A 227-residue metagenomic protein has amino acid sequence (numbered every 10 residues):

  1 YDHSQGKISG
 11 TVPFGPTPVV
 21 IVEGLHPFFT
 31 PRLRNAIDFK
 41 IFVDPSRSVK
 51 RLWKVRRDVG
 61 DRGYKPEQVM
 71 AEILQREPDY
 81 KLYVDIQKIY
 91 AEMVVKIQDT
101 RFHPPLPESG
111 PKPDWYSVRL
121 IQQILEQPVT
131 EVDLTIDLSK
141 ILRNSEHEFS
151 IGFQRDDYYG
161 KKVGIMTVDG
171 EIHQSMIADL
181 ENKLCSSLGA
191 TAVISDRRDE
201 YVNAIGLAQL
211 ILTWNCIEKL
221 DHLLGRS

Functional and structural regions predicted by a protein language model:
Y1-D2, E23, R76-E77: A conditional alpha-helix N-cap/helix-loop micro-motif detector
Y1-G10: Mechanochemical coupling/switch segment within NTP-driven translocation systems
S9-D58: ATP-dependent NMP and nucleoside kinases share a basic, alpha-helical "lid"
G15, R57-S227: C-terminal accessory "lid"/substrate-recognition subdomains
